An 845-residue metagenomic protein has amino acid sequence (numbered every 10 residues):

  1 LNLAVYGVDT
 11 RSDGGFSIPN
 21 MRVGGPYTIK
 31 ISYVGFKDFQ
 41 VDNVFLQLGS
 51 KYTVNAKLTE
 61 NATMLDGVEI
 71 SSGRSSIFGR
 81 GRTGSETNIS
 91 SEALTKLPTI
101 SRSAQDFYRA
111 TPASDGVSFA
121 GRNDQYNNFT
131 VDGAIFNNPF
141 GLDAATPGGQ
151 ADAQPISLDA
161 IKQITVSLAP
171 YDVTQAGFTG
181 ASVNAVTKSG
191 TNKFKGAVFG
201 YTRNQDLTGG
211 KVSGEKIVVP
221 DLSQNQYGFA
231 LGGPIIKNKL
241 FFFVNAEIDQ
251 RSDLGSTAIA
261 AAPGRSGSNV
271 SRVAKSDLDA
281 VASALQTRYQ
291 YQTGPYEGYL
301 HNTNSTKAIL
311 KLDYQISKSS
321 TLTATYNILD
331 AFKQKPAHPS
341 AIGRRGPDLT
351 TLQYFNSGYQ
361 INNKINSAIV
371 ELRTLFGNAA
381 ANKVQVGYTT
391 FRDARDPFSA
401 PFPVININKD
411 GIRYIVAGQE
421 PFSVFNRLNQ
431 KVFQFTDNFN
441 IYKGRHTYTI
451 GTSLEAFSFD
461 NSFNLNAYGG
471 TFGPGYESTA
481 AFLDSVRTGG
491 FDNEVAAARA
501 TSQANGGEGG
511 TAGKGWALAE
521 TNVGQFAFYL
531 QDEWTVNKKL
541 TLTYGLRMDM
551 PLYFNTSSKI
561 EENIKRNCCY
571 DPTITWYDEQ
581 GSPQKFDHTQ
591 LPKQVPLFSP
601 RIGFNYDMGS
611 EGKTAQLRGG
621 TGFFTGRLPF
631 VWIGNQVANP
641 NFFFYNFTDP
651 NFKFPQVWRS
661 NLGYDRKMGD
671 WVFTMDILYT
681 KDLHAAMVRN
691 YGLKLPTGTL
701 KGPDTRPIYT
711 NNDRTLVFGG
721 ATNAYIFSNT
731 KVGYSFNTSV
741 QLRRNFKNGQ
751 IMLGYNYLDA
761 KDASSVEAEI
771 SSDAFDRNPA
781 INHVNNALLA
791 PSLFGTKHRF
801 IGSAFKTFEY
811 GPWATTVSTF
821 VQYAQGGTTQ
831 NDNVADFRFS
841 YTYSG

Functional and structural regions predicted by a protein language model:
N2-L3, P26, K30-D42, I135 (+2 more regions): A short, solvent-exposed loop/turn motif at the edges and junctions of modular extracellular/periplasmic domains
Y6-S17, K37-K57, M64-S189, T208 (+4 more regions): Periplasmic N-terminal accessory/gating domains of Gram-negative outer-membrane beta-barrel systems
S72, V198-N204, V244-I248, A324-I328 (+7 more regions): Transmembrane beta-barrel strands of outer-membrane/channel proteins
T179-A181, N225-F229, T306-L310, K364-V370 (+9 more regions): Hydrophobic, lipid-facing positions within transmembrane beta-strands of outer-membrane proteins
K188-G190, I236-N238, S317-S319, G377-A381 (+13 more regions): Outer-membrane beta-barrel channels and translocator barrels
H301-N304, S317-Q531, N690-G692, T697-P703 (+3 more regions): Replace "related TpsB outer-membrane translocases also match" with "some related outer-membrane beta-barrels such as
Y553, K653, D670-G845: Short, solvent-exposed micro-motifs at the edges of structured domains
K559-F727, K731, S735, P779 (+1 more regions): Solvent-exposed loop/turn elements at secondary-structure boundaries
